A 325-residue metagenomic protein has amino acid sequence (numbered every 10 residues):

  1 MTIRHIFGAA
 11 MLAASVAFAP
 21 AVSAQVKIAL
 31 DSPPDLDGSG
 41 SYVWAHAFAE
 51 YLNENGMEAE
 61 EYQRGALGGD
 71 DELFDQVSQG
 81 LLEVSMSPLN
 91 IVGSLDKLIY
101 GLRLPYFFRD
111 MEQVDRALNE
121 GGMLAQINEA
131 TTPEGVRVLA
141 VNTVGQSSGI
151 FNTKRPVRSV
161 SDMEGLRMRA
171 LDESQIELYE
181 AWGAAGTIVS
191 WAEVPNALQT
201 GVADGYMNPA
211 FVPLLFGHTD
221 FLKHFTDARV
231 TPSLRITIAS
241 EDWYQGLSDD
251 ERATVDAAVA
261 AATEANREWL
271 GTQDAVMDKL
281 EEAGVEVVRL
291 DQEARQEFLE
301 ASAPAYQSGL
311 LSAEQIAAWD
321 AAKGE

Functional and structural regions predicted by a protein language model:
M1-G8: Bacterial Sec-dependent N-terminal signal peptides
G8, Q25-V114, E129-E325: N-terminal secretory/targeting leader peptides
G8-A17: Bacterial N-terminal signal peptides
A19-A21: N-terminal signal peptide c-region/cleavage motif recognized by signal peptidases
A117-E129: Signature of the catalytic double-stranded beta-helix
